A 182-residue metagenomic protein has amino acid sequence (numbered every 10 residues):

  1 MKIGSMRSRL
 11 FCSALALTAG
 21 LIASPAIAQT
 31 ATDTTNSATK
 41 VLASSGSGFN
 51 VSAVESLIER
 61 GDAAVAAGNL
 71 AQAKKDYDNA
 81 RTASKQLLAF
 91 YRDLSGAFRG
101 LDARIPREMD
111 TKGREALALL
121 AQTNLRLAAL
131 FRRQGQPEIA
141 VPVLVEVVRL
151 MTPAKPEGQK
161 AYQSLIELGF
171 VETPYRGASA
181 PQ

Functional and structural regions predicted by a protein language model:
S52, Q72, G100-L101, K112-L119 (+1 more regions): Structural signature of alpha-solenoid helical repeat junctions
D76-I105, E146-Q163: Short, charge-rich amphipathic alpha-helical segments embedded in non-transmembrane helical bundles/solenoids
R99-E115, I166-Q182: Alpha-helical linker/edge segments of TPR/alpha-solenoid repeat scaffolds and analogous pre-/post-domain helices
